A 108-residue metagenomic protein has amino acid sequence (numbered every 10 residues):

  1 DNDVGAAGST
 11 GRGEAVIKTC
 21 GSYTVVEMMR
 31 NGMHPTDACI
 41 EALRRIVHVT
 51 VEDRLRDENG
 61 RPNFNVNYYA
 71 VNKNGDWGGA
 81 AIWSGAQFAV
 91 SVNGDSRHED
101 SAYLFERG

Functional and structural regions predicted by a protein language model:
D1-G108: N-terminal nucleophile
